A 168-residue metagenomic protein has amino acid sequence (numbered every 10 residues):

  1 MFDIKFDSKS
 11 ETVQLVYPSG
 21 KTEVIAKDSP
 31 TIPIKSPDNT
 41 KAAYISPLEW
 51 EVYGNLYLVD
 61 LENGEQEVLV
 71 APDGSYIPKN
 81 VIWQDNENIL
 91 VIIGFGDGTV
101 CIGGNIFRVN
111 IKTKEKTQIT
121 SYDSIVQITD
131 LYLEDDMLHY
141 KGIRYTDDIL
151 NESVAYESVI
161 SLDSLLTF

Functional and structural regions predicted by a protein language model:
M1-V59, S153: Terminal domain-start segments
F2, P78-K79, Q84, L133 (+1 more regions): Eukaryotic scaffold repeat domains enriched in small/polar residues
D3, Y44-I45, L90-I92, H139-G142: Residue position within the beta-strands of beta-propeller blades
Q14-P30, E62-P78, K112-V126, L162-F168: Multi-bladed beta-propeller domains
P33-A42, N80-N88, D130-D136: Blade-terminus and WD-like Trp-Asp/Gly-His loop motifs, strongest in beta-propeller folds
P47-E51, F95-V100, R144-I149: Short glycine/acidic-enriched loop and turn motifs that connect beta-strands
L61, E67-L69, K79-V81, N86-I111: A generic tandem-repeat structural signature
C101-F168: Acidic, small-residue rich beta-repeat scaffolds with periodic aromatic anchors
